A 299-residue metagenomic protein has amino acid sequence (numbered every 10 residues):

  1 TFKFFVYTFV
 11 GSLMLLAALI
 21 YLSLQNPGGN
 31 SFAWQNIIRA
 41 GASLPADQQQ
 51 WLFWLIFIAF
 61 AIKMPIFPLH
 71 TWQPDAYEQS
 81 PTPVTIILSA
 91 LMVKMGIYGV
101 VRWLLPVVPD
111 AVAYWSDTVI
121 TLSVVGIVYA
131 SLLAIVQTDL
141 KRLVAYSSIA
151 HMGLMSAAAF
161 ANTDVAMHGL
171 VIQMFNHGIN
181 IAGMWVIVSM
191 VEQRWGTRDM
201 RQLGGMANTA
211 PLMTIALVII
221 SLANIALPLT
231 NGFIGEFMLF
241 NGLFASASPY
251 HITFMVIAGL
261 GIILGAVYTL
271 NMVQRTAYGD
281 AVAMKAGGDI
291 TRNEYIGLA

Functional and structural regions predicted by a protein language model:
T1-R275: Hydrophobic transmembrane alpha-helices and their helix-loop junctions in integral membrane proteins
S80, A210-L212, T269-A299: Cytoplasmic/organellar membrane-interface segments at the starts of transmembrane helices in multi-pass inner-membrane
